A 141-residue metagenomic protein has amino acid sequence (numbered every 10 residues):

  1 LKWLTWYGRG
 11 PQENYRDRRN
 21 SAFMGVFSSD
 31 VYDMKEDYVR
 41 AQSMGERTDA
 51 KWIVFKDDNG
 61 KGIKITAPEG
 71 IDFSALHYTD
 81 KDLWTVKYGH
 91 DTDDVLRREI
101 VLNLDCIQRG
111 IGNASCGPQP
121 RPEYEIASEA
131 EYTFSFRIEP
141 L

Functional and structural regions predicted by a protein language model:
L1-L141: Beta-strand/loop-rich accessory regions of lumenal/periplasmic or secreted enzymes, predominantly carbohydrate-active
